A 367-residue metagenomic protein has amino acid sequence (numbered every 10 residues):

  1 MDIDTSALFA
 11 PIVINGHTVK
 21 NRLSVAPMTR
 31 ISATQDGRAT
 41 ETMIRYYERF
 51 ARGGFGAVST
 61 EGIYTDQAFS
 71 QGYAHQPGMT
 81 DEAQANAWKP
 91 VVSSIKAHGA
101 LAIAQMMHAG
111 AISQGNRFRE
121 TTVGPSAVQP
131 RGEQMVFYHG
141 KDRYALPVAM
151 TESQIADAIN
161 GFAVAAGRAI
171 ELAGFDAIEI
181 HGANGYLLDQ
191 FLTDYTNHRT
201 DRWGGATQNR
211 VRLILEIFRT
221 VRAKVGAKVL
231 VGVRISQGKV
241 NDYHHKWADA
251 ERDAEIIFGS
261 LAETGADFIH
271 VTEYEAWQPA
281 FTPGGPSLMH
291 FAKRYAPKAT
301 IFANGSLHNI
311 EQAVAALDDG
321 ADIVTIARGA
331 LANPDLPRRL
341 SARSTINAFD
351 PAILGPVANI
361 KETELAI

Functional and structural regions predicted by a protein language model:
M1-I367: Flavin-dependent oxidoreductase catalytic cores
